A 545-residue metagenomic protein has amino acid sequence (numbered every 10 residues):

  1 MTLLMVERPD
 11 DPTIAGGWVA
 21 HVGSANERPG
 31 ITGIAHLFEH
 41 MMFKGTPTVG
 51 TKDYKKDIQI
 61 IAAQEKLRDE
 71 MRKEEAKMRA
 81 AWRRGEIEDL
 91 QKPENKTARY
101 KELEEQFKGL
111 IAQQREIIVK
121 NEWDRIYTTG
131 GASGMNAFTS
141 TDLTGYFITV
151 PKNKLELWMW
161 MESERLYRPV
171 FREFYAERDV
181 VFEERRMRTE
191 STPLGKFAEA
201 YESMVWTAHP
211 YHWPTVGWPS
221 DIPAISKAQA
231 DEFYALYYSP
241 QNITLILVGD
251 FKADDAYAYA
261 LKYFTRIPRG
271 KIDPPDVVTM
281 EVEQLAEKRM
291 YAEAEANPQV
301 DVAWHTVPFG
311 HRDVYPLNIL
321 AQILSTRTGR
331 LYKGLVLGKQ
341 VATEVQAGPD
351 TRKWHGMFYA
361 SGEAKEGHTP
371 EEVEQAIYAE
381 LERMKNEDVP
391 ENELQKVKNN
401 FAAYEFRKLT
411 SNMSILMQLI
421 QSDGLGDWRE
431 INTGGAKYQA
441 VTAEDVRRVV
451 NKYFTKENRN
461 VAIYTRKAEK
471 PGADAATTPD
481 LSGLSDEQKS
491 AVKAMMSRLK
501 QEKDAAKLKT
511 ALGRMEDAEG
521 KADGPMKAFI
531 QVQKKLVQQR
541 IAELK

Functional and structural regions predicted by a protein language model:
M1-I118, G145-P169, D231-L337, A347 (+5 more regions): His/Glu-rich zincin catalytic helix
M41, G45-T46, D89-T139, W158-M161 (+9 more regions): Scaffold signal of the M16-like zinc-metallopeptidase fold and its non-catalytic homologs
Y54-Q59, V170-R186, K252, K271-A286 (+5 more regions): Acidic/histidine-enriched alpha-helical segments
T129-S133, D301-H305, L324-A364, N412: A structural supersecondary motif
G145-F147, T244-G249, A347, E363 (+5 more regions): C-terminal regions of mature proteins
P151-K152, E366, D523: Helix-capping/helix-break motifs at membrane-protein junctions, especially on the cytosolic side just before or after
R312, H368, E372, A376 (+4 more regions): Extended non-catalytic domains of envelope/secretory-pathway proteins
